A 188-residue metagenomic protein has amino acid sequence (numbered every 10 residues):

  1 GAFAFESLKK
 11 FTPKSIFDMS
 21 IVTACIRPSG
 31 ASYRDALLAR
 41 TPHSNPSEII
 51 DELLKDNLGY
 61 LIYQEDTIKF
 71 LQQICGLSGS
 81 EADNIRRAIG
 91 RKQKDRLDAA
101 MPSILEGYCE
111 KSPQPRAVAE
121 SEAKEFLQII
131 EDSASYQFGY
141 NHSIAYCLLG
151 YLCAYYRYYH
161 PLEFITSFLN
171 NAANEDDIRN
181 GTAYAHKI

Functional and structural regions predicted by a protein language model:
A2-I188: Noncatalytic, beta-rich nucleic-acid-contacting surfaces in large DNA/RNA-processing enzymes
